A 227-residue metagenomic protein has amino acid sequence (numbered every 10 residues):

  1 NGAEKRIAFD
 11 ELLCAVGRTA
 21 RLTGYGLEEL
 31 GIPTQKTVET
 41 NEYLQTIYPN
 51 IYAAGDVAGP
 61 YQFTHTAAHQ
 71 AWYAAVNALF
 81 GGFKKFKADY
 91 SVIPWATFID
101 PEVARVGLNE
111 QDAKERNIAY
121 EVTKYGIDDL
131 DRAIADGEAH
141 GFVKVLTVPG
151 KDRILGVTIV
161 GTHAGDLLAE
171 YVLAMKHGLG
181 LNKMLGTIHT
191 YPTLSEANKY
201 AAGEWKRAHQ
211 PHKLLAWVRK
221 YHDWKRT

Functional and structural regions predicted by a protein language model:
N1, G17-R18, D128: Short N-terminal secondary-structure initiator segments
N1-G2, E42, P149: Short acidic, glycine-rich loop/turn motifs
N1-K5, Y61-A68, V76-D112: Rossmann-like dinucleotide-binding cores of NAD(P)H-dependent redox enzymes
R6, A20, L44-Q45, Y90 (+2 more regions): Generic structural signal for beta-strand residues in well-ordered domains
R6-K84, A169-E170, L185: FAD-site-proximal beta/loop scaffold in flavoenzymes
I7, T46-P49, S91, I118 (+1 more regions): Structured loop/turn residues at beta-strand edges in well-structured enzyme cores
I93, F98-N109, K114-T227: Flexible, glycine-rich terminal cap/loop adjacent to redox cofactors in electron-transfer oxidoreductases
